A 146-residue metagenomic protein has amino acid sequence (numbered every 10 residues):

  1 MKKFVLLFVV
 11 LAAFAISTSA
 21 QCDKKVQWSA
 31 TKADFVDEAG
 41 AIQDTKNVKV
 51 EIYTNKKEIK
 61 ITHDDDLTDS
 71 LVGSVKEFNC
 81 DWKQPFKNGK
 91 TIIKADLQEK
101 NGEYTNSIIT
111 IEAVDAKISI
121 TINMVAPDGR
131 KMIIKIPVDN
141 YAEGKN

Functional and structural regions predicted by a protein language model:
M1-V26: Bacterial Sec-dependent N-terminal signal peptides
A20-V72: N-terminal secretory signal peptides
D23-Q27, K87-D96, K117-T121: Short, hydrophobic/aromatic-rich segments at coil-to-beta transitions
A41, K135-N146: Non-transmembrane domains of secretory- and envelope-associated proteins
V48-I52, F78-W82, N106-A113, I136-V138: Hydrophobic/aromatic beta-strand elements that line small-molecule binding cavities or substrate pockets in beta-rich
I61, I93-K100, I109, T121-V125: Short beta-strand segments that buttress and anchor functional surface loops
D64-E103: Mid-chain, structured segments of secreted extracytoplasmic proteins
T110-K135: Short, exposed beta-strand-loop hairpins at the edges of beta-sheets in extracellular/periplasmic proteins
